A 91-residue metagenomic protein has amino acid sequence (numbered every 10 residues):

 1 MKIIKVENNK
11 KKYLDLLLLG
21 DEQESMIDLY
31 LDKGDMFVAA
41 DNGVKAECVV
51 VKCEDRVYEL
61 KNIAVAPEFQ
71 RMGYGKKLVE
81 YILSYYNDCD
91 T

Functional and structural regions predicted by a protein language model:
M1-M26: Short amphipathic alpha-helix that is part of the acyltransferase structural core
N9, A66, Q70: Glycine-/small-residue-rich active-site loops that bind phosphorylated ligands and cofactors
I27-L31: Short loop/turn motifs at secondary-structure junctions and domain boundaries
K33-D35: Short loop/turn microsegments at loop-to-beta-strand junctions
V38, G43-A64: Conserved beta-strand in the GNAT
F69, G73-Y81: Conserved acetyl-CoA pyrophosphate-binding loop and the N-cap/start of the following alpha-helix in GNAT-like
V79, Y86-T91: Conserved GNAT acetyl-CoA-binding A-motif
